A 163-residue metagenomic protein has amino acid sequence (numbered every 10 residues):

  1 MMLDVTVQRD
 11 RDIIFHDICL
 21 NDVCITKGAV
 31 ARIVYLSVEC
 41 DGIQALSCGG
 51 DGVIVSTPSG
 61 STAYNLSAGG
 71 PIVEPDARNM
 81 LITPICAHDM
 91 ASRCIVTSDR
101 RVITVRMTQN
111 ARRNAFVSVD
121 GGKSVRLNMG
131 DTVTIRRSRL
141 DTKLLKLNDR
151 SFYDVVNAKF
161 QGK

Functional and structural regions predicted by a protein language model:
M1, C19, R32-V34, G49-D51 (+5 more regions): A generic structural signal for well-ordered coil/turn residues at beta-strand boundaries that shape enzyme active-site
M1-D51: Catalytic core of DAGKc-family lipid kinases
V7-R9, A29, S59-S61, C86 (+1 more regions): Glycine-rich beta-alpha junction loops
Q8, I25-T26, E39-D41, S56 (+3 more regions): Short beta-strand-to-turn element immediately C-terminal to the catalytic PLP-Schiff-base lysine in fold type I
C19, I25, D41-A45, R93-K163: ATP/nucleoside-binding phosphotransfer catalytic cores, i.e., glycine-rich phosphate-binding loops
L46-D51, V55-A91: Gly/Ser/Thr-rich active-site loops/lids in small-molecule metabolic enzymes that frequently grip phosphoryl groups
